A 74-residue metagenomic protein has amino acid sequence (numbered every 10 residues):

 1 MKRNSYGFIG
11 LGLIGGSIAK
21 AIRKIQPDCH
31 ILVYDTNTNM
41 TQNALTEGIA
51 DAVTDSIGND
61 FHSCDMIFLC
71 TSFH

Functional and structural regions predicted by a protein language model:
M1-S56: NAD(P)+-binding Rossmann beta1-loop-alpha1 motif at the extreme N-terminus of oxidoreductases
A52, I57-H74: Rossmann-like NAD(P)-binding element
